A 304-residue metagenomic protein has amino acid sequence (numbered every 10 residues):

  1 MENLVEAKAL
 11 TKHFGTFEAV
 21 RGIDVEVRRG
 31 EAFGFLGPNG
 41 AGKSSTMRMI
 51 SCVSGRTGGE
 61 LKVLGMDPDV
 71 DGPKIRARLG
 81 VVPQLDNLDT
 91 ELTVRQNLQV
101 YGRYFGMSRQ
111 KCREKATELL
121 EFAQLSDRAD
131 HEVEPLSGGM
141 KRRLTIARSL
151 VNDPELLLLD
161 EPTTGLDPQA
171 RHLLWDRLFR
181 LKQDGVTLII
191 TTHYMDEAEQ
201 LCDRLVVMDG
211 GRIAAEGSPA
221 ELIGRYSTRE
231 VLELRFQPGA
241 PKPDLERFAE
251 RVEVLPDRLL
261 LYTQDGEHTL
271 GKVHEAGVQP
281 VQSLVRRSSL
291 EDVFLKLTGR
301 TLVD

Functional and structural regions predicted by a protein language model:
G59-V70, K74-I75: Conserved ABC transporter NBD signature motif
Q99, R103, Q110-R128: Conserved ABC ATPase "signature" region
E132-L136: Conserved ABC ATPase signature
D153: Conserved catalytic motifs of ABC-family nucleotide-binding domains
L157-D160: Catalytic Walker B motif of ABC-type/P-loop ATPase nucleotide-binding domains
W175-Q264: ABC transporter nucleotide-binding domain
